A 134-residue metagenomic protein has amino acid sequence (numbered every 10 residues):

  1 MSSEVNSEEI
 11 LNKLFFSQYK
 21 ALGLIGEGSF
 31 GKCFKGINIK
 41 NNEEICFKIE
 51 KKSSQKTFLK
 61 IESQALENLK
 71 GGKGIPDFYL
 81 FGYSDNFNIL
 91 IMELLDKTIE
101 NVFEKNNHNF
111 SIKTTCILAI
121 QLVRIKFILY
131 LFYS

Functional and structural regions predicted by a protein language model:
M1-F16, L22-G23: Juxta-kinase regulatory segment immediately upstream of eukaryotic protein kinase catalytic domains
E27, I37-I45: Conserved N-lobe loop of protein kinases adjacent to the ATP-binding glycine-rich P-loop
K32: Conserved N-lobe ATP-binding subsite of Hanks-type protein kinase domains, especially the beta3 VAIK lysine
E43, I49-P76: The N-lobe alphaC helix and its flanking beta3-alphaC-beta4 segment of protein kinase-like domains, centered on
D77-N88, D96: Short beta-strand micro-motifs within the conserved protein kinase catalytic domain, predominantly in the N-lobe
L95-K105: Structural motif in protein kinase domains
L118-A119: Activation segment signature within eukaryotic-like protein kinase domains
R124-S134: Protein kinase catalytic-loop region centered on the HRD/HxD motif
